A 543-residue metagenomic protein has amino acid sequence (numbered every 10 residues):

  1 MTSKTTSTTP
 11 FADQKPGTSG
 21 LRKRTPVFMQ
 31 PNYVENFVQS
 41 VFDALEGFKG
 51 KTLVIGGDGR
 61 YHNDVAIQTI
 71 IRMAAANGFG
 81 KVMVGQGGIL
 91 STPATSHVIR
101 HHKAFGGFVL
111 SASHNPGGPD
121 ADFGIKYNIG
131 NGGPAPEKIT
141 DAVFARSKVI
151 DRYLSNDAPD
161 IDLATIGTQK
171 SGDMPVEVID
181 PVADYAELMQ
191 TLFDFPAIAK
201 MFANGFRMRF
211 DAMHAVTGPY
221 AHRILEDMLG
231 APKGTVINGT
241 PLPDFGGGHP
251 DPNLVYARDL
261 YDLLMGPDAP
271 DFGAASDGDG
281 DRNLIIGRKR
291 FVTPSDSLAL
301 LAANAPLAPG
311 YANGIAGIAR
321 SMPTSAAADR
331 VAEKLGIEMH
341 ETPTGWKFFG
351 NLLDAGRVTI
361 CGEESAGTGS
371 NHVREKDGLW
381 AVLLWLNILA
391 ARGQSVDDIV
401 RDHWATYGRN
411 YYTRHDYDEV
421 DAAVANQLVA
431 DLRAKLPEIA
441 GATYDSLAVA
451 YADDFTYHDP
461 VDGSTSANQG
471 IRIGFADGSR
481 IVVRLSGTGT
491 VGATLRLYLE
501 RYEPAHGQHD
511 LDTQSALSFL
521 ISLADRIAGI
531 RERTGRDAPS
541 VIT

Functional and structural regions predicted by a protein language model:
M1-V38: Positively charged, low-complexity intrinsically disordered leader regions
T2-F11, N32, P119-P267: Gly/Ser/Thr-enriched, mixed-charge loops and adjacent short helices that form phosphate/oxyanion-binding elements
S19, I55, T95, F108 (+12 more regions): Buried hydrophobic positions in well-ordered alpha/beta secondary-structure cores of metabolic enzymes
V38-L53, F195-A203: Glycine-rich phosphate/diphosphate-binding loops that line cofactor/substrate pockets in enzymes
G50-D58, R207-F210, A316-M322, T359: Short glycine-rich phosphate-binding loop at a beta-alpha junction
V54-A121, R223-I285: N-terminal small/polar loop signature for handling phosphorylated ligands or for N-terminal nucleophile
G87, K138-A183, R288-C361, T368-G369: Proline/glycine-rich low-complexity loops and linkers
P270-F272, S276, I285-R288, P309-R501 (+2 more regions): Phosphate-binding and adjacent anionic-ligand microenvironments
